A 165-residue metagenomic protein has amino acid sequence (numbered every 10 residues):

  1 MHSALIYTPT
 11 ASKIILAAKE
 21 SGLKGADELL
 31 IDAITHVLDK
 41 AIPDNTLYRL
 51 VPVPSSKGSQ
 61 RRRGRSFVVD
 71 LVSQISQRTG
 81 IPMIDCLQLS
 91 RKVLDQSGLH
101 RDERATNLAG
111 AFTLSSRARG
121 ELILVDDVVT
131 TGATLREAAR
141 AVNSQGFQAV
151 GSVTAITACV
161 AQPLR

Functional and structural regions predicted by a protein language model:
M1-R49, S56-V69, S73-Q77, M83-R119 (+1 more regions): Active-site-facing substrate-recognition patch
L50, L124-V125: Generic enzyme active-site microenvironment
Q60, L122, V128: Short glycine- and Lys/Arg-enriched binding-loop motifs that mark or flank ligand-binding interfaces
P82-M83, E121, Q148-G151: Residues at the starts of beta-strands that form the adenosine-phosphate
D126-A138: Acidic, divalent-metal-coordinating active-site segment for phosphoryl/phosphodiester hydrolysis, typified by short
R136-R165: PRPP-dependent phosphoribosyltransferase catalytic core
